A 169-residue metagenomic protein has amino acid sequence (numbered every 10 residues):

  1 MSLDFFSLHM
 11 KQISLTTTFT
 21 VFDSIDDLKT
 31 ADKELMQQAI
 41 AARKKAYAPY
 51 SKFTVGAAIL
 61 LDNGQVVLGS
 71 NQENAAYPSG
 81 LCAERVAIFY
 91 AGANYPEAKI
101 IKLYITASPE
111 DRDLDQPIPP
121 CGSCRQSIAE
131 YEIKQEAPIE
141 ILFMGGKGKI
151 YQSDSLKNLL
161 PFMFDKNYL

Functional and structural regions predicted by a protein language model:
F5-Q38, D113: Short, compositionally biased leader-like segments
A48-S51: Short loop/turn motifs at secondary-structure junctions and domain boundaries
T54-L61: Short beta-strand scaffold segments in enzyme catalytic cores
L68-L169: Zn2+-dependent cytidine deaminase-like catalytic core
